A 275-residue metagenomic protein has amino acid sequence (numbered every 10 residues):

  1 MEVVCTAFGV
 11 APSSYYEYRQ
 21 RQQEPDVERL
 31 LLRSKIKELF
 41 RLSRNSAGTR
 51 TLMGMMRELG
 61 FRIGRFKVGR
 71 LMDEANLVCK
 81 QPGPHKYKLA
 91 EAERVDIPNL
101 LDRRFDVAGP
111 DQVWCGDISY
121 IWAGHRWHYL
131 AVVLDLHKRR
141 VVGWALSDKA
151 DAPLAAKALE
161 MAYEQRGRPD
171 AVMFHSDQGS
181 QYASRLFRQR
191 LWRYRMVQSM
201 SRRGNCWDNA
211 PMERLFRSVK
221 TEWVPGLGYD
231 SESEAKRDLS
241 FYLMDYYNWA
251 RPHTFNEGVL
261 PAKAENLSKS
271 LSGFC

Functional and structural regions predicted by a protein language model:
M1-A7, S272-C275: Charged, often Cys/His-bearing segments associated with DNA-binding zinc-finger transcription factors
V4-F8, Y15, I36, L52 (+15 more regions): Mobile genetic element proteins and their domesticated derivatives, centered on retroelements and DNA transposons
C5, P12-G109, N205, L260-L271: Basic, flexible linker segments flanking DNA-binding modules in nucleic acid-interacting mobile-element proteins
E17, K138-W144, Q198-M200, P225-G226: Short small-residue beta-strand/loop micro-motif enriched in glycine and branched aliphatics
A90-A92, S176-Q178, Y182-F187, M200-K220 (+2 more regions): RNase H-like two-metal-ion nuclease catalytic core shared by retroviral integrases and related mobile-element nucleases
R103, V107-V142, D148-K149: An active-site-proximal beta-strand-loop segment
R126, A145-G167, M173, A183: Active-site beta-loop-alpha junctions of metal-dependent nucleic acid enzymes, especially the RNase H-like/DDE
W192-M196, S218-C275: C-terminal domain-tail junction helix/linker
